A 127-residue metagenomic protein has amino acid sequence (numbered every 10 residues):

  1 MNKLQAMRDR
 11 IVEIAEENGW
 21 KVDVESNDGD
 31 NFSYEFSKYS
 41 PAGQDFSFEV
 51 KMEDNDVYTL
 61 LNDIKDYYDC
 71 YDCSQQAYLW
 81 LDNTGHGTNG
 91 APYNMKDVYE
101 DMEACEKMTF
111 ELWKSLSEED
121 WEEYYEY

Functional and structural regions predicted by a protein language model:
M1-N2, E17, E122-Y127: Short intrinsically disordered terminal tails
N2-E16: N-terminal export/targeting and maturation segments
Q5, S26-N27, D97: Short linear motifs centered on Gly/Pro in flexible linkers and helix caps
V12, E16-Q75: Amphipathic, interaction-prone secondary-structure segments
D54-Y127: Intrinsically disordered, low-complexity regulatory regions enriched in serine/threonine/proline and acidic residues
